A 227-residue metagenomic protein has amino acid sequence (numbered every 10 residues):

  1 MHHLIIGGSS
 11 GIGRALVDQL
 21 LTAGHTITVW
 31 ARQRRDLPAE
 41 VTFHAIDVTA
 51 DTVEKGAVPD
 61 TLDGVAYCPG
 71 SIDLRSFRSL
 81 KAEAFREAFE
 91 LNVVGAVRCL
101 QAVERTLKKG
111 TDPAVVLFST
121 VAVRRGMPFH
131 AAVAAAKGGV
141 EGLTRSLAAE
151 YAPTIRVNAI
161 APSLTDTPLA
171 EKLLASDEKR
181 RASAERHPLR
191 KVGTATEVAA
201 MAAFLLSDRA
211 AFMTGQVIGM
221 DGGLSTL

Functional and structural regions predicted by a protein language model:
S9, V17: N-terminal Rossmann NAD(P)H-binding glycine-rich loop of SDR-like oxidoreductase domains
S76-F77, K81-F89, K179-S183: Substrate-binding pocket helix/loop in short-chain dehydrogenase/reductase
L100, A136, T144: Active-site helix of classical SDR
R105, A148-P153: Alpha-helical segment proximal to the catalytic Tyr-Lys
T120: Residue(s) in the substrate-gating loop at a strand-loop-helix junction that position the organic substrate next
R125, A203, T214-L227: Short C-terminal tail/terminal secondary-structure segment of NAD(P)H-dependent dehydrogenase/reductase domains
A152-R156, M213-G215: Short, small/polar-rich loop/turn modules that mediate ligand/substrate recognition or access, typified
